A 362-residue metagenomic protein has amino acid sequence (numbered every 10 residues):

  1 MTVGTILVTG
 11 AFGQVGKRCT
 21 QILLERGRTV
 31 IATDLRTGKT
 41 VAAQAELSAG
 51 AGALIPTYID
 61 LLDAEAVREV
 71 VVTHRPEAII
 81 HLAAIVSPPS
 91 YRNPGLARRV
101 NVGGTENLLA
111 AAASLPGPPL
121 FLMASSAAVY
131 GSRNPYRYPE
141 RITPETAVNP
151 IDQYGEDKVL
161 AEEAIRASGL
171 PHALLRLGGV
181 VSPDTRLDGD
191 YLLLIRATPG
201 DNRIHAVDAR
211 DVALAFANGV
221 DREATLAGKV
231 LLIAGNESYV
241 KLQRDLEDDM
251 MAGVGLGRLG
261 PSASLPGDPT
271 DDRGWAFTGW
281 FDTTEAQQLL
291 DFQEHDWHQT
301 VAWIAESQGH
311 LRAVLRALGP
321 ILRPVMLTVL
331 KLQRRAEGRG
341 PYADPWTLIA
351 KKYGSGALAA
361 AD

Functional and structural regions predicted by a protein language model:
G4-R26: N-terminal Rossmann NAD(P)H-binding glycine-rich loop of SDR-like oxidoreductase domains
Y58-V100: NAD(P)H-binding glycine-rich loop region in Rossmannoid oxidoreductase-like domains and their noncatalytic homologs
P89-G104, I142-P150: Short alpha-helical oligomerization interface
R98-T105, L109, L122, D157-K158 (+1 more regions): Short alpha-helix in the Rossmann-fold core of NAD(P)-dependent oxidoreductases
E106-Q153, A173: Conserved Rossmann-fold NAD(P)-dependent oxidoreductase catalytic core, especially the SDR/UDP-sugar
S126, V159-D184: Conserved beta-loop-beta element that borders a ligand/cofactor-binding pocket
T198-D221, K229: Substrate-positioning beta->alpha
A215-L289, H295-W303, Q308-G319, M326-D362: Mid/C-terminal beta-alpha module of Rossmann-like enzyme folds, strongest in SDR-family dehydrogenases/epimerases
